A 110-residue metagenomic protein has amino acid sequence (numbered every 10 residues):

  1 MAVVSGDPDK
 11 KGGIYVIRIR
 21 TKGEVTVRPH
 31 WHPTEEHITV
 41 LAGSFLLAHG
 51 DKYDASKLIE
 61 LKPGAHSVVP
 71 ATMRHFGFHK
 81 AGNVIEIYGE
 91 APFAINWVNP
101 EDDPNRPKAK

Functional and structural regions predicted by a protein language model:
M1-P29: A short glycine-rich, His/Asp/Glu-containing loop-to-beta-strand
V4, G64, I85: Divalent metal-coordination and catalytic microenvironments
D7-D9, E24, F45, D51-T72: Short acidic-glycine-tyrosine-enriched beta hairpin
K22-V25, W31-K52: Glycine- and acidic-residue-biased ligand/ion/polar-headgroup-sensing regions
H30-H32, R74-H75: Histidine-centered active-site/metal-ligand motif
H37-T39, V68, V84-Y88: Active-site scaffold segments
S56-K57, F76-K110: Double-stranded beta-helix
